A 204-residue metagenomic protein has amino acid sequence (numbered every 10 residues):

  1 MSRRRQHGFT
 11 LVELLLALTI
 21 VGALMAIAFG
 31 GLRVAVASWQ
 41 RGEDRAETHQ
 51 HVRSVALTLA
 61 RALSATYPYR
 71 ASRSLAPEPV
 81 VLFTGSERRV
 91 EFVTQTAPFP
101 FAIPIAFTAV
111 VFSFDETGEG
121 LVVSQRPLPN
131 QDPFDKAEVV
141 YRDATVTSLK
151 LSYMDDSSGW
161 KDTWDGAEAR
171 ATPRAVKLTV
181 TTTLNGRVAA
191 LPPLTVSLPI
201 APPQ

Functional and structural regions predicted by a protein language model:
M1-S2, R45: N-terminal capping/interface segment
S2-L32: N-terminal single-pass transmembrane signal-anchor helix
I27, G31-Q131: Extracytoplasmic beta-strand-rich oligomerization domains located immediately C-terminal to a leader/signal peptide
V81-L82, Y141, E168: Short secondary-structure boundary/capping segments
I105-A109, K136-A137, L191: Short, surface-exposed coil-to-beta transition loops
L128-Y141: Short aromatic-glycine motifs in intrinsically disordered, low-complexity regions
T147-Q204: Short linear sequence signals and composition-biased patches located at protein termini or domain-edge surfaces
